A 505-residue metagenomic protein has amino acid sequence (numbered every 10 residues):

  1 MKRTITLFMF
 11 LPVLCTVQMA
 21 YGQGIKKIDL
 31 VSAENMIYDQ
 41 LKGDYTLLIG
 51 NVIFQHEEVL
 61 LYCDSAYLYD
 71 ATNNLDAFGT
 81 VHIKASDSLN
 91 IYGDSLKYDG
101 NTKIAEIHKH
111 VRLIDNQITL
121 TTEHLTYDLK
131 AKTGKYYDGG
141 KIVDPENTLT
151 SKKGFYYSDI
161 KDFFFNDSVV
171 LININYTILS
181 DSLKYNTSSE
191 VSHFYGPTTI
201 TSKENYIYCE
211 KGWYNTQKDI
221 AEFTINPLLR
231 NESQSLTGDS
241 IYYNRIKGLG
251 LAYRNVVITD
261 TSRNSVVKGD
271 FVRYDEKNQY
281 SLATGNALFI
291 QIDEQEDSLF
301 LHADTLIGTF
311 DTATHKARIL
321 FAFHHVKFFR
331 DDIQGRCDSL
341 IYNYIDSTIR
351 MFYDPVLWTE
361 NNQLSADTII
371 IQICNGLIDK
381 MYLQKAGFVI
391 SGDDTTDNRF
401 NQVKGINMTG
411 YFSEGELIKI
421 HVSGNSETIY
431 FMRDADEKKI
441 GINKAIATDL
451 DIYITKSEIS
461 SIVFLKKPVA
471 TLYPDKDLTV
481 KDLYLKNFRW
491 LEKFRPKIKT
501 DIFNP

Functional and structural regions predicted by a protein language model:
M1-I28: Bacterial Sec-dependent N-terminal signal peptides
Y21-P505: N-terminal amphipathic/hydrophobic interface segments
